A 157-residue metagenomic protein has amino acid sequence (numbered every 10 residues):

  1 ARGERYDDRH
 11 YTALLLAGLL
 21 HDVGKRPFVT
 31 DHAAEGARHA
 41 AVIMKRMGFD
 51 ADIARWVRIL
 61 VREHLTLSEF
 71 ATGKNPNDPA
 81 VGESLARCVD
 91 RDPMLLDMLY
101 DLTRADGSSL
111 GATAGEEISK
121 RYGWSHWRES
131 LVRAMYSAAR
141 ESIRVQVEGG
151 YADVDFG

Functional and structural regions predicted by a protein language model:
A1-H10, L16, L20, G24-D31 (+3 more regions): Divalent metal-dependent phosphate-bond-processing catalytic cores, especially two-metal-ion Mg2+/Mn2+ enzymes that act
R38, I59: DNA-binding alpha-helical recognition surfaces that contact promoter or target DNA
D50-R58: Short, glycine/acidic-rich hinge or "gate" loops at secondary-structure transitions that mediate conformational
